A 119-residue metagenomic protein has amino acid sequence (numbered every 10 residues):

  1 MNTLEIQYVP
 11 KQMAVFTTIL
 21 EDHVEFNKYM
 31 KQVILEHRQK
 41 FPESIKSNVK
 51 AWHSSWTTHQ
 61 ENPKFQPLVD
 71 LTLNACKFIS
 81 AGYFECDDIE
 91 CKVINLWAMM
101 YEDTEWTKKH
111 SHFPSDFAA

Functional and structural regions predicted by a protein language model:
M1-C86: Non-heme Fe(II)/2-oxoglutarate
D70-A119: Conserved double-stranded beta-helix
